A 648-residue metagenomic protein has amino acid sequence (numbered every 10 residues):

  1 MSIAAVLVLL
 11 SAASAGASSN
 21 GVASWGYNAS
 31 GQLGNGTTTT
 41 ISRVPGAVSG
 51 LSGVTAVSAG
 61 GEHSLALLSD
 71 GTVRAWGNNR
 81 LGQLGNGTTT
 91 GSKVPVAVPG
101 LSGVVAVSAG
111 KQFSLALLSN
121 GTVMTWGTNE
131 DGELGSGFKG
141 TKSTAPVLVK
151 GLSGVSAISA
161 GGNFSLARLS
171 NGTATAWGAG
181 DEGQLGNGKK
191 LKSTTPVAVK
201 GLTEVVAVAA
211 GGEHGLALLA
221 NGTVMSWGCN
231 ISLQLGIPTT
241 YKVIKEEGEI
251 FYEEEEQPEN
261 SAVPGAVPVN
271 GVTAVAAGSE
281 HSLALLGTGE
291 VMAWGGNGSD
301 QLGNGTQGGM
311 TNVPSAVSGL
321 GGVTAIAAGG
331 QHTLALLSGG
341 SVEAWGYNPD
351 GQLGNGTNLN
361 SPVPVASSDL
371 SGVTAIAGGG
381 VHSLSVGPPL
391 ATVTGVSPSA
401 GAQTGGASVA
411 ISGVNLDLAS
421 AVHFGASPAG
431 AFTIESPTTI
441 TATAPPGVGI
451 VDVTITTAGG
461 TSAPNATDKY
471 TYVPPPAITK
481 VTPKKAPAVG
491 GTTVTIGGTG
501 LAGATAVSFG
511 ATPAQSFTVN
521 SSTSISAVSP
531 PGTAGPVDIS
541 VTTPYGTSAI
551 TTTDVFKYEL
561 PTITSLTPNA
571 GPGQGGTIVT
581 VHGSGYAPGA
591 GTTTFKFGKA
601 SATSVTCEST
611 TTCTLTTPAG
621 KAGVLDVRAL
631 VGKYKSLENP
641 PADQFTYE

Functional and structural regions predicted by a protein language model:
M1-A5, L10-A391: Eukaryote-biased RCC1-like beta-propeller repeat architecture
D70, N171, T288, G339 (+7 more regions): Residue-level detection of beta-strand-connecting loop/turn positions
T89, K190, N358, A431-E435 (+2 more regions): Short beta-strand segments within Ig-like beta-sandwich modules, predominantly Fibronectin type-III
P388-L418, G460-G503, G546-T592, Y634-E648: Beta-strand/beta-sandwich contexts
L416-A429, G500-A514, Y586-A602: Short, surface-exposed alpha-helix to beta-strand junction/turn motifs within ectodomains of secreted and cell-envelope
T438-A442, T523-A527, T611-L615: Short strand-edge motifs at loop-to-beta-strand transitions and within beta-strands of extracellular beta-rich domains
A444-I450, P530-G535, P618-G623: Surface-exposed, short loops/turns at beta-strand junctions within beta-sandwich domains
I455-T457, V541-T543, A629-V631: Conserved structural position at the C-terminal beta-strand of extracellular beta-sandwich adhesion modules
